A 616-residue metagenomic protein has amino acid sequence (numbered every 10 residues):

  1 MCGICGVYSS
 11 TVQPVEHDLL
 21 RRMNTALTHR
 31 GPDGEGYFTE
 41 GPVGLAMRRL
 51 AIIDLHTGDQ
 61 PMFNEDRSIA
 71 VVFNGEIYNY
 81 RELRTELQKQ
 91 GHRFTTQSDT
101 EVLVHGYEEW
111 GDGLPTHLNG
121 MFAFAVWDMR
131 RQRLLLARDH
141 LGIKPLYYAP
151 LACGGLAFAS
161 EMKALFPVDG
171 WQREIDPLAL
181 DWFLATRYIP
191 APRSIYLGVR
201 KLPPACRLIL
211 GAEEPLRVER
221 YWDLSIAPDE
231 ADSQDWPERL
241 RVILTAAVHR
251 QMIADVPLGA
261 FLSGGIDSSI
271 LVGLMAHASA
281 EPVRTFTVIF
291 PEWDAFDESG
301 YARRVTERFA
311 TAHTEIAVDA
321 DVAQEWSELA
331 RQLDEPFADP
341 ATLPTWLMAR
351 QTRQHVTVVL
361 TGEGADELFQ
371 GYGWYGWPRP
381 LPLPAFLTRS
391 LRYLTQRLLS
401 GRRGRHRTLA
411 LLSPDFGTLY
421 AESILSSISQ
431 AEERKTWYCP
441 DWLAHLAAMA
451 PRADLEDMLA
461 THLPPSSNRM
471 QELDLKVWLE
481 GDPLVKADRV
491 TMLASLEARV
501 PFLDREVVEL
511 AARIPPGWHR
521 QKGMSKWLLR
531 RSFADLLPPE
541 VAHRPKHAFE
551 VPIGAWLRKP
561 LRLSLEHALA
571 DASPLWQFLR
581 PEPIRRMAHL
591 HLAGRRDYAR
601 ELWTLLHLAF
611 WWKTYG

Functional and structural regions predicted by a protein language model:
M1, K89, P167, L197-P204 (+6 more regions): Adenosyl-5′-phosphate
M1-L333, T345, A349, D535 (+6 more regions): Cysteine-centered catalytic environments shared across enzyme families
R81, E101-V104, L178, R193 (+8 more regions): Non-catalytic, well-ordered alpha-helical scaffold segments
E86, V168, L368-G371, L510: Residues that scaffold the ATP/ADP-binding catalytic core of kinase and kinase-like folds
H140, L347-H406, W478, P483-V507: Active-site adenylate/phosphate-handling loop in enzymes that bind or generate adenylated species
M162, L381, R530-R531: Acceptor-binding helix/loop patch of EC 2.4 sugar-transfer enzymes, predominantly nucleotide-sugar-dependent
E328-Q332, R353, Y375-W377, W556-R558: Short low-complexity, flexible loop/linker segments enriched in glycine and/or proline with clustered acidic
E335-D339: Acceptor-substrate binding/catalytic loop of class I
